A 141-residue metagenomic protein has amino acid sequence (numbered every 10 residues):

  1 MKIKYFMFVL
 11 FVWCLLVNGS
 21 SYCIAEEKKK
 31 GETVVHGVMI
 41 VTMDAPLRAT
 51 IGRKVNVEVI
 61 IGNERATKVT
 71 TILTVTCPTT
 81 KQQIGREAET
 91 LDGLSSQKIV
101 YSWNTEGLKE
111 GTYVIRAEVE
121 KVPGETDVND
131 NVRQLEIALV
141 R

Functional and structural regions predicted by a protein language model:
M1-Y5: Positively charged n-region of N-terminal signal peptides that target proteins for export
V9-N18: Bacterial N-terminal signal peptides
C23-R141: Extracellular/luminal regions of secreted and cell-surface proteins that mediate adhesion/ECM remodeling
